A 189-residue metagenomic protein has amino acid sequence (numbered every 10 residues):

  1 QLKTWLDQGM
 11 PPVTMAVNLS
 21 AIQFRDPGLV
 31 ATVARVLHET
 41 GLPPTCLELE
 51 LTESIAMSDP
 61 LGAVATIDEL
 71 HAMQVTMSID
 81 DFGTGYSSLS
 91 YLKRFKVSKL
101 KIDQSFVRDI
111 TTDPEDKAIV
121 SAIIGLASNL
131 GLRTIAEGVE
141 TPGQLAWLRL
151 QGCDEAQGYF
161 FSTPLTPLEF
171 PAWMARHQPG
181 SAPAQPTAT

Functional and structural regions predicted by a protein language model:
L2-W5, N18-P27, V36, C46-L61 (+1 more regions): EAL-family c-di-GMP phosphodiesterase catalytic domain
P11-N18: Short helix-loop-beta-strand segments that form the rim/entrance of peptidase-like active sites
V13, P43-L47: Short acidic capping loops at alpha-helix termini that bridge into adjacent secondary structure
T66: Conserved functional hotspot residues or short segments at active or partner-binding sites across diverse domains
